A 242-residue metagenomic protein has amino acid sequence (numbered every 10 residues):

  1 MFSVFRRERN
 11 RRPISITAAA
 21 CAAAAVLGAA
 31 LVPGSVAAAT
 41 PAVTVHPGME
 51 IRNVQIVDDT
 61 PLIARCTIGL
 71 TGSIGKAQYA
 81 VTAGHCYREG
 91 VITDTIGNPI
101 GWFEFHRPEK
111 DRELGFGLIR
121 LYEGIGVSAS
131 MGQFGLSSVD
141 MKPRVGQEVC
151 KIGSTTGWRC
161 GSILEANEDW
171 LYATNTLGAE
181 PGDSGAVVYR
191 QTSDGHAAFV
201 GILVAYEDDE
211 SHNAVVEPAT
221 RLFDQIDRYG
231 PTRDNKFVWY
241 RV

Functional and structural regions predicted by a protein language model:
M1-A39: Secretory targeting and sorting signals
S15-T17, P143, V187: Proline-rich low-complexity regions
V26, T156-G157, G185-V187: Repeat-unit-sized solenoid/scaffold elements
P41-M131, E165-S184, Y189-V242: Catalytic histidine site
G135-E180: Flexible, gly/ser-rich surface segments that form the specificity/activation loops bordering the active-site cleft
